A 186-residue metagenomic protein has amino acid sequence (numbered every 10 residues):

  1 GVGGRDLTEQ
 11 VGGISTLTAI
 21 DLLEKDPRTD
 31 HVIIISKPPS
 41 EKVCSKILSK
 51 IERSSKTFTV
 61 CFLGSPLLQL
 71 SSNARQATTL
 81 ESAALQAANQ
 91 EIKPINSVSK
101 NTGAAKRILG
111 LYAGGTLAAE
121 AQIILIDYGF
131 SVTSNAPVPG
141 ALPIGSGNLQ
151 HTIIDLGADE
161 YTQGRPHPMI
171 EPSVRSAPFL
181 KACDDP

Functional and structural regions predicted by a protein language model:
G1-P186: Catalytic-core regions of core metabolic enzymes, especially those transforming organic acids/acyl-group intermediates
